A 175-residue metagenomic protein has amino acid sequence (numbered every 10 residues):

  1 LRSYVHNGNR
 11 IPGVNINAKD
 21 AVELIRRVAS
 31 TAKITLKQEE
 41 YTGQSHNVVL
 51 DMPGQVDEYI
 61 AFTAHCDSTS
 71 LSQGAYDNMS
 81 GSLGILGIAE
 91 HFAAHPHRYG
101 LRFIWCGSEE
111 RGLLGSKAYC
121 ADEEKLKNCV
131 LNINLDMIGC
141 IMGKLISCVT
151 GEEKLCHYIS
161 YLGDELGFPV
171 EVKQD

Functional and structural regions predicted by a protein language model:
R2-A75, E90-G100: Soluble metallo-hydrolase cores and metallopeptidase-like ectodomains found primarily in the secretory/periplasmic
A18, E39, S108, M137 (+1 more regions): Residues that form or immediately flank small-molecule/cofactor binding pockets and catalytic motifs
L24-R27, D122, L162: Residues that form generic nucleotide/phosphate-binding pockets
Q44-N47, S68-C156: Acidic/histidine-rich catalytic neighborhood of metal-dependent amide-processing enzymes
H91, H157-L166: Generic non-transmembrane alpha-helical segments
L166-D175: Short catalytic/ligand-gating loop segments at beta-alpha or beta-beta junctions within enzyme catalytic domains
